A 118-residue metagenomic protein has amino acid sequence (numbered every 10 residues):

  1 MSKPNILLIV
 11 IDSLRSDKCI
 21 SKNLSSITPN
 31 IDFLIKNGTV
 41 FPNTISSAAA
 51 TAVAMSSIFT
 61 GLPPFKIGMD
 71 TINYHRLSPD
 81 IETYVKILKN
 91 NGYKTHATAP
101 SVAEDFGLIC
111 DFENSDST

Functional and structural regions predicted by a protein language model:
M1-P42, A48: Active-site-proximal N-terminal segment of extracellular/periplasmic enzymes that hydrolyze or transfer
P4-N5, S25-P29, V53, P79-K86 (+1 more regions): A structural signal for well-ordered alpha-helical segments within the folded catalytic domains of diverse enzymes
K22-N23, G38-G61, H75, A97-L108: Short, solvent-exposed turn/loop segments enriched in Gly/Ser/Thr/Pro and often Arg
F33-L34, A52-V53, D70-T71: Short linear motifs at secondary-structure transitions and domain/linker junctions
L62-T118: Catalytic-site neighborhoods of secreted/periplasmic enzymes that process anionic sulfate/phosphate groups
